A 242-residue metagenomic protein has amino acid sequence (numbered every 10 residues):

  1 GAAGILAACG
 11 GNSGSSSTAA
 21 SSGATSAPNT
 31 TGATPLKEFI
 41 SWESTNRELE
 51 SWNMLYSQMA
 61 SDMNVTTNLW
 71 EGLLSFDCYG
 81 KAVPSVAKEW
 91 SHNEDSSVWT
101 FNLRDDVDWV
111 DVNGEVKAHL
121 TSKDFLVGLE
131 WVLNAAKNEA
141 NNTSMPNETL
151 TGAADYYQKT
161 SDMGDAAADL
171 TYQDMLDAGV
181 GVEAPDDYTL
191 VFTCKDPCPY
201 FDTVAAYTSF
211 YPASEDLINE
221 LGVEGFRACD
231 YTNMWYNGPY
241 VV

Functional and structural regions predicted by a protein language model:
I5-A8: C-terminal motif of bacterial Sec signal peptides marking the signal peptidase cleavage site
G10-S13: Bacterial signal peptide processing site
S21-F39: N-terminal low-complexity, Pro/Thr/Ser-rich intrinsically disordered segments that act as propeptides or flexible
P35-N46, S97-F101, F125-G128, L190-V191 (+1 more regions): Short, well-ordered beta-strand elements
W42-E94, W235-Y240: N-terminal lobe/hinge region of extracytoplasmic solute-binding protein
K88-G152, V191: Aromatic- and charge-enriched surface segment that lines or borders ligand/interaction sites
A166-L170, L176-G179, D186-Y188, T193-V242: Gly/Pro-rich hinge or "lid" segments in bacterial periplasmic/extracellular proteins
